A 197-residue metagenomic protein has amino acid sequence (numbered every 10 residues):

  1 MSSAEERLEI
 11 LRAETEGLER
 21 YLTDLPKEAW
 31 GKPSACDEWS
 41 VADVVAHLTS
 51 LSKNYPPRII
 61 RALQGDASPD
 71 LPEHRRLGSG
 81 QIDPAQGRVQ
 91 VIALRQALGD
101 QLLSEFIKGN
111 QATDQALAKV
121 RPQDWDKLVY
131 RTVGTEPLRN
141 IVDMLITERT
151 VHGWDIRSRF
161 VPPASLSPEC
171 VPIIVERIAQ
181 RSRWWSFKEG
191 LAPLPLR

Functional and structural regions predicted by a protein language model:
M1-A46, P57: An N-terminal domain-cap segment
M1-E6, K53-A112, C170, W185-P195: Short, helix-capping/interhelical loops that line the mouth of catalytic, cofactor-, or ligand-binding pockets
I10, Y21, A62, E105 (+2 more regions): Residues that form generic nucleotide/phosphate-binding pockets
E14-Y21, L51, G109-A112, A116 (+2 more regions): Amphipathic, well-ordered alpha-helical segments in soluble domains
W30, I82-G87, D124-D126: Short hydrophobic/aromatic-rich motifs at helix boundaries and adjacent loops
G31-L77, K127-G190: Short, contiguous alpha-helical
L94-E148: Internal, conserved structured core segments that host functional sites
